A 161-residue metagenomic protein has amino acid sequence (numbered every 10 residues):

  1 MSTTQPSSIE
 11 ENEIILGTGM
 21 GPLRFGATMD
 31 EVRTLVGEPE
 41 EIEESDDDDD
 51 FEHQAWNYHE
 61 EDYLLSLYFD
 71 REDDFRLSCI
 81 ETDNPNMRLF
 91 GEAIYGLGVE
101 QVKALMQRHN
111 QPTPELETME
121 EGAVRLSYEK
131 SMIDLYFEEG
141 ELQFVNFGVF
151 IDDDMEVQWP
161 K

Functional and structural regions predicted by a protein language model:
M1-K161: Short helix/turn-capping signatures at newly exposed starts of structured segments
